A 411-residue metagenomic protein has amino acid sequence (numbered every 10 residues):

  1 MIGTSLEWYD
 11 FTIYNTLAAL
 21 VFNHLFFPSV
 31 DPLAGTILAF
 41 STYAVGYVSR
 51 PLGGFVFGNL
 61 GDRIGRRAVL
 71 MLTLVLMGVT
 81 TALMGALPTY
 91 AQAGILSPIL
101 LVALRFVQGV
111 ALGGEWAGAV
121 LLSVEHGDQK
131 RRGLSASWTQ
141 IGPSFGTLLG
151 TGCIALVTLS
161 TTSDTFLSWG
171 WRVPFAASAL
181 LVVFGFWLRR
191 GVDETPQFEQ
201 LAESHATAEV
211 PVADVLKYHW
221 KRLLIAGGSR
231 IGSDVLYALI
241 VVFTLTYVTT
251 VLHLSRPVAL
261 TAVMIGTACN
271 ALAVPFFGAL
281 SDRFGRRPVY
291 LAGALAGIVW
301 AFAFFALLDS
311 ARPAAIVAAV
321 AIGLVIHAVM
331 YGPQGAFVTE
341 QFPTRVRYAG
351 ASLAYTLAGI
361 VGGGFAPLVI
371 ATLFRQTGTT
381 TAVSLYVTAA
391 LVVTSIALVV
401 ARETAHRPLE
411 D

Functional and structural regions predicted by a protein language model:
N15-T16, W220-C269, G362-A366: Extracytoplasmic gate region of multi-pass secondary transporters
A18-L52: Extracellular/periplasmic helix-loop-helix junction of adjacent transmembrane segments in MFS-like secondary
P28, V75-G94, L295-A311: C-terminal ends and interior cores of transmembrane alpha-helices in multi-pass membrane transporters/permeases
F40-N59, G78-T80, M264-F277: Central cavity-lining transmembrane alpha-helices of secondary-active solute carriers, predominantly the Major
R63-V75, R283-A294: Cytoplasmic membrane-interface "Motif A"-like loop-to-helix N-cap segments of 12-TM Major Facilitator Superfamily
L134-T158, A354-A366: Glycine-rich segments within core transmembrane alpha-helices of 12-TM secondary carriers
G185-V192, A389-D411: Multi-pass alpha-helical transporter architecture, strongest for 12-TM Major Facilitator/SLC carriers used
R287-Q334: C-terminal transmembrane helical hairpin of 12-TM major facilitator-type secondary transporters
